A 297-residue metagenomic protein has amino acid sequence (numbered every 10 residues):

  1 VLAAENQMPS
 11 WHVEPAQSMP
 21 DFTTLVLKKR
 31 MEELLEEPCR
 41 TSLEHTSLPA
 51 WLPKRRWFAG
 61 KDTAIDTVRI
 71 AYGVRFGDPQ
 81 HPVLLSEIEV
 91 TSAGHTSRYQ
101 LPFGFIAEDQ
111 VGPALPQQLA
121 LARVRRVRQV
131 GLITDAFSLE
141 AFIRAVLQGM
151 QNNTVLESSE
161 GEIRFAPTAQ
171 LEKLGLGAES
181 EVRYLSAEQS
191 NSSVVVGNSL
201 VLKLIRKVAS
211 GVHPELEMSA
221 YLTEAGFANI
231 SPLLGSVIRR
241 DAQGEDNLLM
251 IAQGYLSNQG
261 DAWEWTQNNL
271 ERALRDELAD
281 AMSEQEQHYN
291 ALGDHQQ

Functional and structural regions predicted by a protein language model:
V1, E5-E14, A71-Q297: Conserved ATP-binding subdomain of kinase catalytic cores across diverse folds
M19-T67: Short Lys/Arg-enriched alpha/beta "domain-start" segment
